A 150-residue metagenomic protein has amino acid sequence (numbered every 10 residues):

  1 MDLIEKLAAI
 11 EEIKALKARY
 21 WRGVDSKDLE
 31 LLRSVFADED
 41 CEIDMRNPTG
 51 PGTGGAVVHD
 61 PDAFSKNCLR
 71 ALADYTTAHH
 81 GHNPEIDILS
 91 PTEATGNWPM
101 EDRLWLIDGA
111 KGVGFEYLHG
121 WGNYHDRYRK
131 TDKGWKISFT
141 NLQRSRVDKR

Functional and structural regions predicted by a protein language model:
M1-S26, E30-D38: Short, low-complexity N-terminal intrinsically disordered segments enriched in polar/charged residues
L3, L7, G55-V58, F115: Charge-dense, low-complexity intrinsically disordered segments
I4, A73-R150: A beta-strand edge to alpha-helix "cap/lid" segment located at domain peripheries
E11, N47, R146: Solvent-exposed, flexible loop/coil residues
L29-D102: A solvent-exposed, acidic/Ser-Thr-rich amphipathic alpha-helical stretch
